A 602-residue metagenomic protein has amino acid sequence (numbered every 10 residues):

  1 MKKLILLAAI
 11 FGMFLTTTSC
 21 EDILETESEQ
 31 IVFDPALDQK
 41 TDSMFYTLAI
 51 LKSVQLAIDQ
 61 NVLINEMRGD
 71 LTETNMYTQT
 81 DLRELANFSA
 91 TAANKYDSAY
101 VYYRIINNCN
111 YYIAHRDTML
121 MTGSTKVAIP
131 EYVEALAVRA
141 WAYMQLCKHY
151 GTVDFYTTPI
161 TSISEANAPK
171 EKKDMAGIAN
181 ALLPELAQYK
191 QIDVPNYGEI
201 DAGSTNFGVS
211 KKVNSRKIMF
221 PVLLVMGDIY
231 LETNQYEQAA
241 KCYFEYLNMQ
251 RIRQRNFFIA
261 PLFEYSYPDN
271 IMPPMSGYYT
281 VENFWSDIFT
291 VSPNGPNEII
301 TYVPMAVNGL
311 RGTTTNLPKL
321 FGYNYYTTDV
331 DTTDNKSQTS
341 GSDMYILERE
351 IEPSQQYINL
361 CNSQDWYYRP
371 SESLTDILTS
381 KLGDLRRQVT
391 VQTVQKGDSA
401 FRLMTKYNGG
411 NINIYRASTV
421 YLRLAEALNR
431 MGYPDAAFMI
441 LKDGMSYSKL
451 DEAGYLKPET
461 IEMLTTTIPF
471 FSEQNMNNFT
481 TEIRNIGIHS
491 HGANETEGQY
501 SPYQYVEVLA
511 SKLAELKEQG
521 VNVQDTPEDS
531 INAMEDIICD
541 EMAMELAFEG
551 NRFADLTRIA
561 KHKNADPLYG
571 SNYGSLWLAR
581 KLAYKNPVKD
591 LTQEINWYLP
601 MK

Functional and structural regions predicted by a protein language model:
C20, Y102, S210-N214, I299 (+3 more regions): Long, intrinsically disordered, low-complexity segments
C20-T72, A240, W577-K602: Membrane-proximal, proline-rich intrinsically disordered regions
Q39-Y46, T78-G151, A166-N180, L186-D193 (+5 more regions): Conserved, well-structured interaction surfaces
T47, E245, I252-D451, E535 (+2 more regions): Elongated scaffold/linker segments in the mid-to-C-terminal portions of large proteins
N61-G69, Y197-V225, E232-N324, Y455-T466 (+2 more regions): Short, surface-exposed recognition loops and adjoining beta-strand edges that mediate ligand/DNA contacts, enriched
